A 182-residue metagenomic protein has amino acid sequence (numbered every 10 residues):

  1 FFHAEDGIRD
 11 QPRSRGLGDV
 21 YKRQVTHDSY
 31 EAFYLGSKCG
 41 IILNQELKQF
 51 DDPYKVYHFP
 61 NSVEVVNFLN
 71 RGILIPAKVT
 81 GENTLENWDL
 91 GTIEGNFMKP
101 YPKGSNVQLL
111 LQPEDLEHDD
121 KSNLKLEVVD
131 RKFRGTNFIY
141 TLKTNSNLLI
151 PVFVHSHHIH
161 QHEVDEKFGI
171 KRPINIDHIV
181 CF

Functional and structural regions predicted by a protein language model:
F1-H3, E64-N70, D119, R131: Short, solvent-exposed secondary-structure boundary motifs
F1-Y21: Single conserved hydrophobic/aromatic residue that forms the stacking wall/gate of nucleotide- or nucleobase-binding
E5-R9, H27, E94-N96, S156: A generic local structural motif
K22-G91: Internal alpha/beta loop-helix hairpins
G72, E82-F182: Non-catalytic connector elements of ABC transporters
